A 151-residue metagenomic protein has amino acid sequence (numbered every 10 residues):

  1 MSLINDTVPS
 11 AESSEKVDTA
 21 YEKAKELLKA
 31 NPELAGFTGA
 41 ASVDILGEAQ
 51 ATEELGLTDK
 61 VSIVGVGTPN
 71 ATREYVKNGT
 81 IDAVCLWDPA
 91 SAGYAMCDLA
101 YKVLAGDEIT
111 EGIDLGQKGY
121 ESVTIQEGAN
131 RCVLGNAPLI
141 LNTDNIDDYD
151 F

Functional and structural regions predicted by a protein language model:
M1-F151: A residue-level marker of the well-folded mature domains of exported/periplasmic proteins
